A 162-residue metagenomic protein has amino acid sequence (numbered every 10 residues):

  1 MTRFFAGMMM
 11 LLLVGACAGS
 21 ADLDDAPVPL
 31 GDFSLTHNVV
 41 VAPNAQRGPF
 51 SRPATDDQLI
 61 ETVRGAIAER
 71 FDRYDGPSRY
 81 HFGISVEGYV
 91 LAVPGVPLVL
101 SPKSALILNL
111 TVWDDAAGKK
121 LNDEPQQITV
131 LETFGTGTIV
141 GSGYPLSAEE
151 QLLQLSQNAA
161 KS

Functional and structural regions predicted by a protein language model:
M1-M8: Bacterial N-terminal signal peptides that target proteins for export
L12-A16: C-terminal motif of bacterial Sec signal peptides marking the signal peptidase cleavage site
C17-E61: A structural "domain/chain start" motif
R47-P53, K119-K161: Short secondary-structure boundary motifs at beta->alpha junctions and helix caps
P53-R79: N-terminal, post-signal-peptide region of Sec/Tat-exported proteins
A68-D72, L91, A160: Sec-exported extracytoplasmic/periplasmic mature domains
Y74-E124, T133-P145: Surface-exposed short loop/turn segments
